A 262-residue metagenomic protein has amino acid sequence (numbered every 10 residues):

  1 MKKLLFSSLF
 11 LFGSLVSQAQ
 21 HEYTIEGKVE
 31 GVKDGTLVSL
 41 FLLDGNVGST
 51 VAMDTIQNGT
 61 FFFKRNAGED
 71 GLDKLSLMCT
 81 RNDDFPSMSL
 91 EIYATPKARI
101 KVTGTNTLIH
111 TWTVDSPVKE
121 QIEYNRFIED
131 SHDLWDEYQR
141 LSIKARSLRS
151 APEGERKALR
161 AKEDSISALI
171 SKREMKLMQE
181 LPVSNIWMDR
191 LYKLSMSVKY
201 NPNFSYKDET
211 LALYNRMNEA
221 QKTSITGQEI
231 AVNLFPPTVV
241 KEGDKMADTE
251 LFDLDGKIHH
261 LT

Functional and structural regions predicted by a protein language model:
M1-G27: Bacterial Sec-dependent N-terminal signal peptides
A19-S165, L169-K172: A non-transmembrane, solvent-exposed segment enriched in polar/low-complexity residues
R160-K162, V198-K207: Short coil/turn connectors between adjacent alpha-helices in alpha-solenoid helical repeat scaffolds
I170, L177, L194, M217-N218: Alpha-helical solenoid scaffolds that mediate protein-protein interactions, centered on TPR/SEL1-like repeats but also
E180-V198, Q228: Amphipathic alpha-helical repeat scaffolds of TPR domains
S205-R216, D244-T249: Alpha-helical repeat scaffolds
Q228-H260: N-terminal "domain-start" segment that seeds a small globular fold
